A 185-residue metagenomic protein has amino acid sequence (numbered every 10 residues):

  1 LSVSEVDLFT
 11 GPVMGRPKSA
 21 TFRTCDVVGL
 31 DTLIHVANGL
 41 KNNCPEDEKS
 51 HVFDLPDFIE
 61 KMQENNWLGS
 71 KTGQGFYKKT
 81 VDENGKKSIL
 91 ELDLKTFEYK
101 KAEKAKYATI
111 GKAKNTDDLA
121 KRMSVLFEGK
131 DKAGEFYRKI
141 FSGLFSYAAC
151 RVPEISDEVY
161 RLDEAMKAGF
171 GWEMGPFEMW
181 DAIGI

Functional and structural regions predicted by a protein language model:
L1-I185: N-terminal glycine-rich phosphate-binding loop for ADP-containing cofactors
